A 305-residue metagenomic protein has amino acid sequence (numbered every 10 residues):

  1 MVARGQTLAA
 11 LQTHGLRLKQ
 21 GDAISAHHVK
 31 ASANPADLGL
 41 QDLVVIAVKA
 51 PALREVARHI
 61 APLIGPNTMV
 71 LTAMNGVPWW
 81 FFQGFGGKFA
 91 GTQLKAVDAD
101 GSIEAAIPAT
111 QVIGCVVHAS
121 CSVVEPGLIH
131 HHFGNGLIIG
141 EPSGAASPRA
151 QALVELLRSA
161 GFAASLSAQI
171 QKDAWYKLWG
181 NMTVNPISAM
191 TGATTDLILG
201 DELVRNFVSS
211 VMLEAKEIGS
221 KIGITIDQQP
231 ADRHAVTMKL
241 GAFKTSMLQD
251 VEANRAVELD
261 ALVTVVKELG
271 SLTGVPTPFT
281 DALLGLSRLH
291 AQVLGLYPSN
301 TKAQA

Functional and structural regions predicted by a protein language model:
M1-A3, I139, K267: Short internal beta-strands
M1-H14, V70-A73, W79-F82: N-terminal presequences and immediately downstream first alpha-helices
A3, A57-R58, R149: Flavin (primarily FAD) cofactor-binding/catalytic cores of flavoenzymes
A3-Q41: Conserved N-terminal Rossmann-fold NAD(P) cofactor-binding segment
Q6, P51-A52, D173: Short alpha-helical
A10, L63, E104-K177, T183 (+1 more regions): Internal alpha-helical scaffold of NAD(P)-dependent oxidoreductase catalytic cores
S25-V124: Rossmann-like NAD(P)(H) cofactor-binding subdomain of soluble oxidoreductases
L197, R205-A305: NAD(P)-dependent Rossmann-like dehydrogenase/reductase catalytic/cofactor-binding core
